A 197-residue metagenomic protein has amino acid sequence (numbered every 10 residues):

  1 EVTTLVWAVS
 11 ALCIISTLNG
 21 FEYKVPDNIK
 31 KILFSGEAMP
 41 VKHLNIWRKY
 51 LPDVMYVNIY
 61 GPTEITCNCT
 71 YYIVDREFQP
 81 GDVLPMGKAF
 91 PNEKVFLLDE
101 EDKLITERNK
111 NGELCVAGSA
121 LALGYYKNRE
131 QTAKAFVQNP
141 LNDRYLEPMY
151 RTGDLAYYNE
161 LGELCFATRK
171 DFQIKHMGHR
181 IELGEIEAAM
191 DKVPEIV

Functional and structural regions predicted by a protein language model:
E1-P85, N92-K94, D99-L104: Adenylate-forming
M55-N58, I73-V197: AMP-dependent adenylate-forming
